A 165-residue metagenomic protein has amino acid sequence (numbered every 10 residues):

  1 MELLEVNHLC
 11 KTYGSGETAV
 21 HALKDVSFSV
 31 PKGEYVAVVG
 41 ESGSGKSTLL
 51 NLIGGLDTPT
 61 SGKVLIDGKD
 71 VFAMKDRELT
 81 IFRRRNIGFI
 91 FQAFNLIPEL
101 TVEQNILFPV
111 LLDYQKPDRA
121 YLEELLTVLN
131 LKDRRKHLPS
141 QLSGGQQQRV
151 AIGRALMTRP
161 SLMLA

Functional and structural regions predicted by a protein language model:
E2-A165: ABC family nucleotide-binding domain
